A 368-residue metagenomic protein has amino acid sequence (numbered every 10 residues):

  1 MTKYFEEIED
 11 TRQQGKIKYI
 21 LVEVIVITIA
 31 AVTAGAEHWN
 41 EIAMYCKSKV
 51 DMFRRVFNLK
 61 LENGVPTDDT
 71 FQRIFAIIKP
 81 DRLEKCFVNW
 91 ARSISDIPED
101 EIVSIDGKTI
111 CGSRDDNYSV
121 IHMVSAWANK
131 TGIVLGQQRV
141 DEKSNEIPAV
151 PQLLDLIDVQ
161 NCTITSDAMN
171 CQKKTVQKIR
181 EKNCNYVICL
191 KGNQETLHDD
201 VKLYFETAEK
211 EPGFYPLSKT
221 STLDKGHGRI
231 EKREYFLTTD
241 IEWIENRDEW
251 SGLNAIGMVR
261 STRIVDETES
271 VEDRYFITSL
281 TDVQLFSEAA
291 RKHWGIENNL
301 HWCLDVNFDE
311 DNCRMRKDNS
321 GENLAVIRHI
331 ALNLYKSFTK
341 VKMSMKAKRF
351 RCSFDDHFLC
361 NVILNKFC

Functional and structural regions predicted by a protein language model:
Y4-E7, Q14-S166, C171-K174: Conserved, well-structured functional cores that handle cations and Mg-NTP chemistry
E6, D51, E181, T268-V271 (+2 more regions): Short acidic (Asp/Glu) and glycine-rich catalytic loops that position anionic groups and cofactors
I8, K47-V50, C303-C368: A short, flexible helix-boundary coil/loop motif
Q14-V24, D266-E267, M315-N323: Structural motif
I42, L280-R314: Short amphipathic alpha-helical "interface-anchor" segments enriched in bulky aromatics
V176-C184, E206: Short, surface-exposed basic-aromatic patches at helix termini and helix-loop junctions that form
N185-L190: Short hydrophobic alpha-helical runs that function as membrane-insertion/retention elements
K191-K292: An anionic, glycine-rich sequence signature occurring as long contiguous blocks
